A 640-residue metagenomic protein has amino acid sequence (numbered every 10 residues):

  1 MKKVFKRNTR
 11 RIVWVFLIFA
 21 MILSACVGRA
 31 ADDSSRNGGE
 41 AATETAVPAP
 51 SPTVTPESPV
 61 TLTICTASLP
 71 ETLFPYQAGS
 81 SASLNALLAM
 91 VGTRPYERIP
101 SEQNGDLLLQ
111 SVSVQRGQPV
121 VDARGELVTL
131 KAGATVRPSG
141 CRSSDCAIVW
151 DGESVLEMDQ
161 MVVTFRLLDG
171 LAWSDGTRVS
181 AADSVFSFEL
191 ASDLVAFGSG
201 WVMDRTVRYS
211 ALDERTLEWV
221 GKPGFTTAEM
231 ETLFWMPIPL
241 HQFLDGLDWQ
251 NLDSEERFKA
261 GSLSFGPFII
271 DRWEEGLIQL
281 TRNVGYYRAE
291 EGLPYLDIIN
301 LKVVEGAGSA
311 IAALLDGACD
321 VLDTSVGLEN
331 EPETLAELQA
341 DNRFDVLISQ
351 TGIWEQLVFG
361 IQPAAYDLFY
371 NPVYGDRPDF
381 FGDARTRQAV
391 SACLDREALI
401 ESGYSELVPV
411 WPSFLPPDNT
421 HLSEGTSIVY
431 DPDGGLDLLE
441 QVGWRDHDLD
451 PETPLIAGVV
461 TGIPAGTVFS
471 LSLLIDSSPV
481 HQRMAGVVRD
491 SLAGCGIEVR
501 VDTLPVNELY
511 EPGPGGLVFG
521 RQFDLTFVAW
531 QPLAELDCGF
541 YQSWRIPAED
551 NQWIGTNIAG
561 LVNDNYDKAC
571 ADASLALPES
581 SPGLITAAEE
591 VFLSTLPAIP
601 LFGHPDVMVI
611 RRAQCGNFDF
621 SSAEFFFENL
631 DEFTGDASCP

Functional and structural regions predicted by a protein language model:
K6-R11, A25-D32, R36-G38, E44-T55 (+15 more regions): Extracytoplasmic/periplasmic ligand-capture domains
V15-S24: Bacterial N-terminal signal peptides
S58-L62: Short structural boundary motif marking the start of a folded domain
C65-V155, L263: N-terminal lobe/hinge region of extracytoplasmic solute-binding protein
T164-R166, A172, G200-W249, R272 (+1 more regions): Surface-exposed binding/hinge segments that line and control ligand-binding clefts or catalytic entry sites
Q250-S254: Short Pro/Gly-enriched beta-strand edge/turn motifs at strand-loop
L601: Active-site-proximal polar cores
P605-V609: A glycine-rich phosphate-binding loop feature that marks nucleotide/adenosyl-phosphate handling sites
